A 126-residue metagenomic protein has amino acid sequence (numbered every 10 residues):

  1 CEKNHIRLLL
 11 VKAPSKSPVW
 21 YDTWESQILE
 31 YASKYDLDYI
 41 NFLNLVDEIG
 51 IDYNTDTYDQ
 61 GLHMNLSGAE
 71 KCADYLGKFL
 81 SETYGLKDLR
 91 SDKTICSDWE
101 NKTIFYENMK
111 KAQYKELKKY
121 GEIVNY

Functional and structural regions predicted by a protein language model:
C1-E48: Conserved, well-ordered alpha-helix/loop/beta-strand core segments that scaffold catalytic motifs
H5, D36, Y84-G85, Y120-E122: Short, flexible coil/linker elements and helix-boundary hinge sites characteristic of intrinsically disordered
Y21-W24, S81, I104: Short amphipathic alpha-helical patches
S26-I40, K78-E82, L89, I95 (+1 more regions): Mature, folded catalytic cores of secreted/periplasmic enzymes
D47-D59: Membrane-helix boundary/interfacial segments in multi-pass membrane proteins
T57-T94: Histidine-centered active-site loop/cap adjacent to the catalytic His in serine esterases/O-acetyl transfer systems
S97-Y126: Acidic, Ser/Thr-rich low-complexity intrinsically disordered segments
